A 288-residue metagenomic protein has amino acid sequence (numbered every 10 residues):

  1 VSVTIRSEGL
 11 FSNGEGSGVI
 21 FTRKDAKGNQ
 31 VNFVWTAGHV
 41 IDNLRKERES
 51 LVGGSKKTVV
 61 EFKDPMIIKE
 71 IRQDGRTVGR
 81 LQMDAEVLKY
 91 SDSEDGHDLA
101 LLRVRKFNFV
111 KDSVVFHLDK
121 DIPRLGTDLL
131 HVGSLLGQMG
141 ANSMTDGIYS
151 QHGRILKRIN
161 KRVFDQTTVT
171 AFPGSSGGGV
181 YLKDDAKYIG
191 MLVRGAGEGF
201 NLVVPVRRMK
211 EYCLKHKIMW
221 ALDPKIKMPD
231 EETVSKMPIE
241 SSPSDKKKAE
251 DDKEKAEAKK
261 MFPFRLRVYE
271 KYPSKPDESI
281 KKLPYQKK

Functional and structural regions predicted by a protein language model:
V1-S7, G14-G16, R105-V115, A141-L222 (+1 more regions): Active-site region of chymotrypsin-like
V1-W35, V40-S55, I226-P243, F264-P276 (+1 more regions): Glycine-biased strand-turn-strand hairpin within the trypsin-fold
N13-G16, N29-W35, S55, K63 (+8 more regions): Extracytoplasmic
V19, K24-D25, L44-K57, E86-D92 (+1 more regions): Active-site substrate-binding loop(s) of clan PA
R23-D25, D92-D95, H152-R158: Short, conserved beta-turn/loop elements at beta-strand boundaries and strand-helix junctions
R23-D92, R207: Catalytic-histidine neighborhood of serine endopeptidases, predominantly the chymotrypsin-like S1/PA family
A37-H39, S134, R194: Short, surface-exposed secondary-structure boundary micro-motifs
Y181-Y285: C-terminal subregion of chymotrypsin/trypsin-like serine protease catalytic domains
